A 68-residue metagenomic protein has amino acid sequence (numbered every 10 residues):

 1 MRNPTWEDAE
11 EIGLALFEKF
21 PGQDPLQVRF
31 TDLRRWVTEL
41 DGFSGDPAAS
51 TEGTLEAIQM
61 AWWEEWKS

Functional and structural regions predicted by a protein language model:
M1-S68: A charge-rich, low-complexity, intrinsically flexible signal that marks solvent-exposed coils, linkers, repeats
